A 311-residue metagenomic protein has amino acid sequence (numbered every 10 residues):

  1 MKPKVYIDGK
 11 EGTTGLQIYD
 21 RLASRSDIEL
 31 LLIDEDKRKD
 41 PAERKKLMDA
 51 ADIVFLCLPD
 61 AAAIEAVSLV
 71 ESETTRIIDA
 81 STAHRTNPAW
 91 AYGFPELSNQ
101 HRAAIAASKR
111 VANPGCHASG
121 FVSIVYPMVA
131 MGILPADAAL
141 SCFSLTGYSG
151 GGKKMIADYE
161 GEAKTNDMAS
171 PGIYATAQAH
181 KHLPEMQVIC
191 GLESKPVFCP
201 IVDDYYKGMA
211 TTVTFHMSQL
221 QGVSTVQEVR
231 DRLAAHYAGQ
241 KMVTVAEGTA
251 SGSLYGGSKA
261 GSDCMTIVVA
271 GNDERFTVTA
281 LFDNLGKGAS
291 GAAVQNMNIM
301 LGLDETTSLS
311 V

Functional and structural regions predicted by a protein language model:
M1-Y174, A270-N272: N-terminal Rossmann-like NAD(P) cofactor-binding subdomain of oxidoreductases, focused on the glycine-rich
E11-K45, C57, A138-A139, F143 (+1 more regions): C-terminal substrate-binding/catalytic lobe of Rossmann-fold NAD(P)-dependent oxidoreductases
T14, V54, A80-H84, M128 (+4 more regions): Short secondary-structure transition/capping segments
Y19, V122-V129, L183-Q187, R230 (+2 more regions): Predominant activation on well-ordered alpha-helical scaffold segments within soluble catalytic domains
G120-F121, Q221, T225, G288-A289: Secondary-structure boundary/capping motif
P127-M131, H216, I299-L303: Active-site catalytic microenvironments for nucleophilic, acid-base chemistry
C264-V311: NAD(P)-dependent Rossmann-like dehydrogenase/reductase catalytic/cofactor-binding core
